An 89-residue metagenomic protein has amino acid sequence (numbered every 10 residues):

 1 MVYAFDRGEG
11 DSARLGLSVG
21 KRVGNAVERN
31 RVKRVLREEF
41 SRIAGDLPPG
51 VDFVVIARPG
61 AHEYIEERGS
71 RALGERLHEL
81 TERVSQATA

Functional and structural regions predicted by a protein language model:
M1-A89: Positively charged, solvent-exposed patches that mediate nucleic-acid binding
